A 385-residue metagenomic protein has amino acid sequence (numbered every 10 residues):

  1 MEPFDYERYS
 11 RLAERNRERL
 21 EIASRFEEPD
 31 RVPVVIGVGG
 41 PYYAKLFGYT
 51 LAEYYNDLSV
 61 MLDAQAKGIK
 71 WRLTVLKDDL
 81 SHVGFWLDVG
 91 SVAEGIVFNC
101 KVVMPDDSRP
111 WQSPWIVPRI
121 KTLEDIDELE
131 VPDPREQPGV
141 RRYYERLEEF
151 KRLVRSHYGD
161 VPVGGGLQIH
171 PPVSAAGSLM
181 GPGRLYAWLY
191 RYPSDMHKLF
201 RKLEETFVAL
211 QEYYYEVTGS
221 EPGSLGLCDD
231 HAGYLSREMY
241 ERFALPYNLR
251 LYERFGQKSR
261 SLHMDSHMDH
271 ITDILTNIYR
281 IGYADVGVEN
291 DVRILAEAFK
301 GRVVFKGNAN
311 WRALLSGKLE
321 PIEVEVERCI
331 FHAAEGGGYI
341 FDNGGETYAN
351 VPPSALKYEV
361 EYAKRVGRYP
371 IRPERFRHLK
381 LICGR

Functional and structural regions predicted by a protein language model:
M1-A44, G48-Y54, A64, E130-R385: Active-site loop segments of alpha/beta catalytic cores
S59-N99: Membrane helical hairpin/interfacial module
W71, C100-V102, P118, V324 (+1 more regions): Hydrophobic transmembrane signal anchors and adjacent membrane-proximal interface regions, especially in viral
T74-K77, D107-R109, V154-Y158: Intrinsically disordered, low-complexity coil segments
F85-L129: A contiguous, low-structure linker/loop signature
